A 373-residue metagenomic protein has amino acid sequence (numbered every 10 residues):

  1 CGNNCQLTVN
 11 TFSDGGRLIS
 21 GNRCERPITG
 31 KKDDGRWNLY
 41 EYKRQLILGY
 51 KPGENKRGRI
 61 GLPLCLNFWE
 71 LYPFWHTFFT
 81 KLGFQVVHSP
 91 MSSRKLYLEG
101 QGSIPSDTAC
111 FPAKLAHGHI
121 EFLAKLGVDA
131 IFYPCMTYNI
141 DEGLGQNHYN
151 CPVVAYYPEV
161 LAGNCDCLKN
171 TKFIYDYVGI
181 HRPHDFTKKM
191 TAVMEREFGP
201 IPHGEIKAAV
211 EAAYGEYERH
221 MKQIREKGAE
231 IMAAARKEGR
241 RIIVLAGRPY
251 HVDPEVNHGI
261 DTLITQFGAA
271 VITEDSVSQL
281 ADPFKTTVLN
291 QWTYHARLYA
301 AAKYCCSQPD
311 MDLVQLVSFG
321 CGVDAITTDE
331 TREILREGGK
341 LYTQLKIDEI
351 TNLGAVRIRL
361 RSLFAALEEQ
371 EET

Functional and structural regions predicted by a protein language model:
C1-T373: An N-terminal assembly and electron-transfer interface module characteristic of large anaerobic redox and radical
